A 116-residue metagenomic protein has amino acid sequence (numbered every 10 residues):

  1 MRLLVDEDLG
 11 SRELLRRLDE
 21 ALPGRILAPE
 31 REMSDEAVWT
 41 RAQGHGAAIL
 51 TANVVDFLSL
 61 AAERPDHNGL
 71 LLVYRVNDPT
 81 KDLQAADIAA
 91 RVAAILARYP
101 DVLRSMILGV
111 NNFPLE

Functional and structural regions predicted by a protein language model:
M1-R2, D6-L22, E30-E32, E36-W39 (+1 more regions): Acidic, PIN/NYN-like endoribonuclease modules and their adjacent C-terminal/linker elements
A21-L22, I26, G46: Glycine-centered loop/turn motif at secondary-structure junctions
I26-P29, L50-A52: Short, conserved beta-strand edge motifs with alternating hydrophobic and charged residues
Q43, A47-A61: Acidic, metal-binding active-site segment of PIN/NYN-like and related structure-specific nucleases
